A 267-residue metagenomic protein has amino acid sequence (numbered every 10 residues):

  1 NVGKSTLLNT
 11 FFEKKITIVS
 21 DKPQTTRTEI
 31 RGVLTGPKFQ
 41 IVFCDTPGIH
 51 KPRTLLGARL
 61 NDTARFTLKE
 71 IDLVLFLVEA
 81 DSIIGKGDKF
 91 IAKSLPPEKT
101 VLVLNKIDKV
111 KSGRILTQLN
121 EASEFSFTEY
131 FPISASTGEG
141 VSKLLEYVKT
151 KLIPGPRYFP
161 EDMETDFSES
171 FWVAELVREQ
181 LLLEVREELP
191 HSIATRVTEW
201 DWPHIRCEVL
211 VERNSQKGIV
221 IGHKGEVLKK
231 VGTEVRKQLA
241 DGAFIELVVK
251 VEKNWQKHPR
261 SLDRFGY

Functional and structural regions predicted by a protein language model:
N1-L68, L73, V78, L210-V211: Conserved G1/Walker A P-loop phosphate-binding module
G3, G140, V227: Conserved glycine(s) of the Walker
N9, T28, G32, C44 (+9 more regions): Solvent-exposed alpha-helical segments within well-ordered globular domains of core cellular machineries
T17-S20, P156-P160, L183-A194: Active-site phosphate-binding and catalytic loops of NTP-dependent enzymes
T26, I49-K51, I83-I84, V110-K111 (+1 more regions): Catalytic P-loop NTPase motifs of RecA-like helicase/translocase cores
L34-Q40, R59-Y130, E184, W200-W202: Conserved C-terminal guanine-recognition region of P-loop GTPase G domains, centered on the G4
E98-V101, I107-E169: Canonical P-loop GTPase G-domain recognition
F171-Y267: P-loop NTP-binding site
